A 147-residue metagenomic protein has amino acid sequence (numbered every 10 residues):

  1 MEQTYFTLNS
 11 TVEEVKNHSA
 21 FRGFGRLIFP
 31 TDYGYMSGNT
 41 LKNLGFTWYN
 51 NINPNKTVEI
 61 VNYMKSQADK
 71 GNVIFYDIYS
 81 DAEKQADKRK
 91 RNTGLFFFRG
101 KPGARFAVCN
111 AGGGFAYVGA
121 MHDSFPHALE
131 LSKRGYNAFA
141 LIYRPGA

Functional and structural regions predicted by a protein language model:
E2-G23: Short, structural beta-strand-to-alpha-helix junction motif
H18-P102, K133, G146-A147: N-terminal cap/lid segment of alpha/beta-hydrolase-fold proteins
A104-G113: Short beta-strand element of the alpha/beta-hydrolase
F106, S132-I142: A fold-wide structural signal in alpha/beta-hydrolase
G112-G114, V118, S132-G135: C-terminal or late-domain output modules
G119-D123, F139-A147: Catalytic nucleophile-loop/oxyanion-hole region of alpha/beta-hydrolase and closely related hydrolase-like folds
